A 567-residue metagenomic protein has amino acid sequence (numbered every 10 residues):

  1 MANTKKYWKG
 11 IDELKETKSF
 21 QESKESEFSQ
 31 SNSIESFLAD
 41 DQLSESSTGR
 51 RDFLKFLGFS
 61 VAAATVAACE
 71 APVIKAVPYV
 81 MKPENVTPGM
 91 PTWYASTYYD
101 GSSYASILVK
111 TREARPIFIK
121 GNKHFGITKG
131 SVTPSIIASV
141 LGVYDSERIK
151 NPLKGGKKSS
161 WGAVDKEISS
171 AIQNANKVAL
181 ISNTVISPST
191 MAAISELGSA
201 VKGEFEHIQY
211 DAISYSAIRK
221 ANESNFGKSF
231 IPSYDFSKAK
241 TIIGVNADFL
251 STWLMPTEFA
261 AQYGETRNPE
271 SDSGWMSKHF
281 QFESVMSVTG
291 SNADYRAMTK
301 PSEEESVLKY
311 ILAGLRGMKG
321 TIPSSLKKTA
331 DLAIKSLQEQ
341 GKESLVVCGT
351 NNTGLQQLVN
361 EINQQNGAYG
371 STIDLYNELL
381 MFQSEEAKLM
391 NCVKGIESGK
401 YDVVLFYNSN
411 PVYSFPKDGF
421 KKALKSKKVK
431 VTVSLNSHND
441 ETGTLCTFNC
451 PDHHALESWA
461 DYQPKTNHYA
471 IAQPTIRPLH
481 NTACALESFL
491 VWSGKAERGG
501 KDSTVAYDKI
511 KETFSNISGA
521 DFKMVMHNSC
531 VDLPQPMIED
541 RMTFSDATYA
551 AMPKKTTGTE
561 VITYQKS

Functional and structural regions predicted by a protein language model:
M1-G320, S324, R498: N-terminal export/assembly segments and adjacent metallocofactor-ligating motifs of anaerobic energy-metabolism
T17, R50, G130, A239-K240 (+9 more regions): A generic alpha-helix preference that emphasizes hydrophobic side chains
N85-T87, D100, L337, M552-K555: Sterically constrained small-residue positions within well-ordered secondary structures of folded domains
I107-V109, K120, N363-Q364, S493 (+1 more regions): Generic low-polarity alpha-helical segments
F118-H124, Q338, I562-S567: Short, hydrophobic/aliphatic alpha-helical segments
A163, N174, V201, I208-D521 (+1 more regions): Non-catalytic alpha/beta scaffold blocks inside enzyme catalytic domains
E512-S567: Long, low-complexity segments enriched in small/aliphatic residues
